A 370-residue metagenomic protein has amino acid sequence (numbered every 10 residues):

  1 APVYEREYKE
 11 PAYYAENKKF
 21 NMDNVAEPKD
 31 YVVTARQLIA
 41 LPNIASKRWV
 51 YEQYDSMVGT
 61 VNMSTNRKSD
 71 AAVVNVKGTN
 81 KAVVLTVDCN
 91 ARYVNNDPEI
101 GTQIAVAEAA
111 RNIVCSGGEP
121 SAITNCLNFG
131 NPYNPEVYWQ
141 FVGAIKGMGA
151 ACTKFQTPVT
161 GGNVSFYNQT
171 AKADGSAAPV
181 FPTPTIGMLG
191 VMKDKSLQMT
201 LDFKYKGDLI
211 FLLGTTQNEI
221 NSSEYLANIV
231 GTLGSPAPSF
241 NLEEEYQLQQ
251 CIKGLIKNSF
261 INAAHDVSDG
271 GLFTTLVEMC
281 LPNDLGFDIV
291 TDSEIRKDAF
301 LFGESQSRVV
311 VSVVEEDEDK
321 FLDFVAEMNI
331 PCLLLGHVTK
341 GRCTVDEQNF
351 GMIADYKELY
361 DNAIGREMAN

Functional and structural regions predicted by a protein language model:
A1-N370: Glycine/proline-enriched, intrinsically flexible loops and inter-domain linkers
